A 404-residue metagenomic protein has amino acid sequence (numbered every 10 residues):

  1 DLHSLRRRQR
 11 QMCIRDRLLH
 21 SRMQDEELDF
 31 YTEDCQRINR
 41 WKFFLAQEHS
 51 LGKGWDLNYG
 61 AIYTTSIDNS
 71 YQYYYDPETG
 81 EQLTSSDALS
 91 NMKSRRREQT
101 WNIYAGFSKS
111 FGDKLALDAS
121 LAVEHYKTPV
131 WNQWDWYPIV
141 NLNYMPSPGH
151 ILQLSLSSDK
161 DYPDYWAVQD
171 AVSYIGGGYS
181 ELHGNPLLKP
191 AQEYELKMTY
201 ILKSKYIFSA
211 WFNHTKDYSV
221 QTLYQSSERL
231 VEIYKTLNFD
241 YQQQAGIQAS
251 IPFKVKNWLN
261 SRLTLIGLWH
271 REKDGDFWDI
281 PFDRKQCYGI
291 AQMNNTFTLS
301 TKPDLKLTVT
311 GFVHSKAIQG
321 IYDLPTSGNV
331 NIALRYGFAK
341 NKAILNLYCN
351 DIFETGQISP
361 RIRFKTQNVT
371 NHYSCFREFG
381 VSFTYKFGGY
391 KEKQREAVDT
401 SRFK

Functional and structural regions predicted by a protein language model:
D1-D16: Single conserved hydrophobic/aromatic residue that forms the stacking wall/gate of nucleotide- or nucleobase-binding
F30-D118, N143, R271-T298: Outer-membrane beta-barrel transmembrane domain signature of Gram-negative proteins, especially the mid-to-C-terminal
R40-K42, M92, K189, E195 (+2 more regions): Outer membrane beta-barrel strand-and-loop segments of large Gram-negative receptors, especially TonB-dependent
G54-L57, D113-L117, G149-L152, S204-F208 (+5 more regions): Repeated loop/turn-to-beta-strand initiation elements of outer-membrane beta-barrel proteins
Y63-N69, L121-P129, L156-Y162, S204 (+7 more regions): Transmembrane beta-strands of outer-membrane beta-barrel pores
R96, K160-S209, H214, E232-G246 (+2 more regions): Outer-membrane beta-barrel signature, preferentially recognizing the C-terminal barrel domain of Gram-negative
R97-M145, W258-W269, I290-S315: Surface-exposed extracellular loop regions of Gram-negative outer-membrane beta-barrel proteins
K285-K404: Conserved C-terminal beta-signal and adjacent last beta-strands/turns of outer-membrane beta-barrel proteins
